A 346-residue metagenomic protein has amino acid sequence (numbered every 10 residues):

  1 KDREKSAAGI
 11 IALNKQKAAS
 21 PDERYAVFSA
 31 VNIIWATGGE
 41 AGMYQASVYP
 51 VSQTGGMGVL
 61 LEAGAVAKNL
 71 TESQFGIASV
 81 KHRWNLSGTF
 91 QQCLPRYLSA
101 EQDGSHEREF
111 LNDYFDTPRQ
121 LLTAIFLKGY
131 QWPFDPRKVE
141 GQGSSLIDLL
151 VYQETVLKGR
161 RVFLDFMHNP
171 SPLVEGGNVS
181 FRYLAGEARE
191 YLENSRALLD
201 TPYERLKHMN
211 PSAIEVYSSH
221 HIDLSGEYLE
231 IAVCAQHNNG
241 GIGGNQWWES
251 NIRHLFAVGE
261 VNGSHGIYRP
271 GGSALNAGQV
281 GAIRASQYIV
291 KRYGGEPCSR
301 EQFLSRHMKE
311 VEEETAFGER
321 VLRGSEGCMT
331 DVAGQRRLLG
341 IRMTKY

Functional and structural regions predicted by a protein language model:
K1-K15, P202-N262: A glycine-rich dinucleotide-binding beta-alpha-beta segment and adjacent secondary-structure elements that constitute
S20-N32, N251: Core beta-strand elements of the Rossmann-like FAD/NAD(P) dinucleotide-binding domain in flavoenzyme oxidoreductases
F28-N85, G272-Y288: Glycine-rich loop(s) and the adjacent beta-strand/alpha-helix scaffold that form part
V66-E215, Q279, Y288-K291: An anion/pyrophosphate-binding glycine-rich loop and adjacent beta-alpha core in soluble alpha-beta enzymes
F75-R83, I231-N238, C298-T315: A glycine-rich phosphate-binding loop feature that marks nucleotide/adenosyl-phosphate handling sites
C93, Q236-N238, G271: Short, small/polar residue-rich loop motifs at catalytic or cofactor-binding pockets
N262-E301: A conserved active-site cap/scaffold subdomain adjacent to cofactor or substrate pockets
G294-Y346: Long, amphipathic alpha-helical stalk/connector segments used for oligomerization, subunit docking, or mechanical
